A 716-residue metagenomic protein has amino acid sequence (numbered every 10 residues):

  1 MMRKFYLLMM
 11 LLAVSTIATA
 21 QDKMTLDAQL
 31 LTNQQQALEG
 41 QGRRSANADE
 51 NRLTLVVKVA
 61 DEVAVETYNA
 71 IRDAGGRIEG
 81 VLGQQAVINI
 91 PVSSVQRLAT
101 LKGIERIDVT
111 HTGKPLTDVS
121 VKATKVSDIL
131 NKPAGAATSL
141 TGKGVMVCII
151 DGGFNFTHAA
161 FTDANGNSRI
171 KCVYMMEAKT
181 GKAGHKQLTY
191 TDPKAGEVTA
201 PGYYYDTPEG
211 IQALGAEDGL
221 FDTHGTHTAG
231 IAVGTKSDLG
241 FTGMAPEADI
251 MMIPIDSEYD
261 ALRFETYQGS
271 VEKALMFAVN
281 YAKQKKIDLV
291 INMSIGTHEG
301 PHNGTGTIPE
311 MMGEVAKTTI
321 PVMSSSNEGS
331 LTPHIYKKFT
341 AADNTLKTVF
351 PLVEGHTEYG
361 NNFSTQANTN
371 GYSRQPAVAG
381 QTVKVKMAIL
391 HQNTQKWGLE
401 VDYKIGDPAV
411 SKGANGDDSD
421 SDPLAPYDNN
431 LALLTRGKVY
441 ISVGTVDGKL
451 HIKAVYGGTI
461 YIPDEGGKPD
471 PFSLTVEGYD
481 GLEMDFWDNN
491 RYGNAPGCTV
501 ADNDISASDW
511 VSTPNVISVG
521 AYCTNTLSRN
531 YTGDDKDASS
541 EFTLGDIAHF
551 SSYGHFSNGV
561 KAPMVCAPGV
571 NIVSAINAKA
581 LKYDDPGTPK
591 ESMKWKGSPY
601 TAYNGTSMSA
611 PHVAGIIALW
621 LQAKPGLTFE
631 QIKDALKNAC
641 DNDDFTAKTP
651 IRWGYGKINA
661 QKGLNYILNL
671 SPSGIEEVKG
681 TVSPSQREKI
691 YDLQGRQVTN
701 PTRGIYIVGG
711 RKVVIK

Functional and structural regions predicted by a protein language model:
F5-M9, I17-A136, Y259-L262: Autoinhibitory N-terminal propeptides
L26-N47, S94, P115-G166, Y205-T223 (+3 more regions): N-terminal domain-start motif of subtilase-like serine proteases
S45-A46, D288-T297, P301-G304, T319 (+3 more regions): C-terminal subdomain of the subtilisin-like protease fold in secreted/lumenal serine endopeptidases
P133-G269, K286-D288, G304, A316-I320 (+8 more regions): Subtilisin-like serine protease catalytic core
F154-T226, Q392-N489, E591-S592: Active-site core segment of subtilase-fold serine proteases
A229, M251-E258, V279-L289, T318 (+3 more regions): Hydrolase catalytic cores
I253-I255, L275-H302, S324-S325, F472-G478 (+1 more regions): Short acidic, glycine-rich surface-loop motifs adjacent to enzyme active sites
I667-Q694: Residue-level detector of functionally pivotal "anchor" positions at catalytic/ligand-binding pockets or at interdomain
